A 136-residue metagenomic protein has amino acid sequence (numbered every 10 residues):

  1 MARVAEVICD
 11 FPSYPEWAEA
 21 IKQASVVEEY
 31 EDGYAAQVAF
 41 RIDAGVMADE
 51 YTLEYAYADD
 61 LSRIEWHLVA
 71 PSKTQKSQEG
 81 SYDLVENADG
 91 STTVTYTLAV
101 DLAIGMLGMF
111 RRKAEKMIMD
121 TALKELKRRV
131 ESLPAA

Functional and structural regions predicted by a protein language model:
M1-G33, T121, E125, A136: Hydrophobic ligand-binding cavity/cleft-lining segments
V7-I8, Y34-V38, L61-L68: Short Pro/Gly-enriched beta-strand edge/turn motifs at strand-loop
P15-E16, E28-Y30, D43-S91, A99-D101 (+2 more regions): Hydrophobic-ligand binding "helix-grip"
Q23-V27, E86, K113-K116: Juxtamembrane/interface motifs at transmembrane-helix termini
L98-T121: A short acidic/glycine-rich loop-to-helix N-cap element
